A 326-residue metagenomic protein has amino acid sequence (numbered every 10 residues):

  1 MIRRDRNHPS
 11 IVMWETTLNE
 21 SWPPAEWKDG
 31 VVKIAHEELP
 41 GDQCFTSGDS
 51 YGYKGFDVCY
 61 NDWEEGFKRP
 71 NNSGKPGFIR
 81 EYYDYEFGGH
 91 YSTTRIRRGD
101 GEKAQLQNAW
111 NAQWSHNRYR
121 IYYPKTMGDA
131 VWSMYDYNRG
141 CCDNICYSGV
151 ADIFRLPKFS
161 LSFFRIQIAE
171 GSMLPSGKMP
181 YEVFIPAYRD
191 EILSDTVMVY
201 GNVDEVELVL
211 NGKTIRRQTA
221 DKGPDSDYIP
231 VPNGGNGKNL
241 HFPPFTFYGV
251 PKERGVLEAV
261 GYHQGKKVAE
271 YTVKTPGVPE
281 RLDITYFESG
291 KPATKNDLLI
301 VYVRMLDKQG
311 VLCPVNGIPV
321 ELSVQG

Functional and structural regions predicted by a protein language model:
M1-Q167, M173-A187, L193-T196: Substrate-binding/catalytic cleft of secreted carbohydrate-active enzymes, primarily glycoside hydrolases
I185, V197-G201, V260, N296-C313: Beta-strand-rich structural segments
A187-L193, G290-L299: Short, solvent-exposed loop/linker segments at the N-terminal edge of repeated beta-sheet extracellular domains
N202, L208-D221, Y271-T272, L298 (+1 more regions): Short flexible loop/turn segments that cap and initiate beta-strands
D225-T246: Aromatic sugar-binding surface patches on proteins that engage polysaccharides or sugar-phosphate polymers
K252-V256, N296-L298, G317: Extracellular Ig-like/FN3 beta-sandwich strand-entry sites
E253-G265: Short, aromatic- and glycine-rich surface loops/edge beta-strands on solvent-exposed regions
G265-G277: Edge beta-strands of extracellular beta-sandwich domains
